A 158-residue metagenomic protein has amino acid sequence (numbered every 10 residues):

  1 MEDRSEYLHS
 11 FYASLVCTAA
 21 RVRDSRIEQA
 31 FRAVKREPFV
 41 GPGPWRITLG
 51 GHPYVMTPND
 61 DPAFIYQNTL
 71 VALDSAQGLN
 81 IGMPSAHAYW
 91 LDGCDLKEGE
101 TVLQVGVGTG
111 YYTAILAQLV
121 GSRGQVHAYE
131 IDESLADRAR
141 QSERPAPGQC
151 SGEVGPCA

Functional and structural regions predicted by a protein language model:
M1-L103, G108-L119, L135-Q141, G148: Class I SAM-dependent transferase core
W45, P156-A158: Short, solvent-exposed coil/turn elements at secondary-structure transition points
V107, I131-D132, C157: Short, ordered loop/turn segments at secondary-structure junctions
Q125-E130: Conserved SAM-binding motif I beta-strand of class I
P147-P156: Conserved SAM-binding strand-loop segment of SAM-dependent methyltransferases
